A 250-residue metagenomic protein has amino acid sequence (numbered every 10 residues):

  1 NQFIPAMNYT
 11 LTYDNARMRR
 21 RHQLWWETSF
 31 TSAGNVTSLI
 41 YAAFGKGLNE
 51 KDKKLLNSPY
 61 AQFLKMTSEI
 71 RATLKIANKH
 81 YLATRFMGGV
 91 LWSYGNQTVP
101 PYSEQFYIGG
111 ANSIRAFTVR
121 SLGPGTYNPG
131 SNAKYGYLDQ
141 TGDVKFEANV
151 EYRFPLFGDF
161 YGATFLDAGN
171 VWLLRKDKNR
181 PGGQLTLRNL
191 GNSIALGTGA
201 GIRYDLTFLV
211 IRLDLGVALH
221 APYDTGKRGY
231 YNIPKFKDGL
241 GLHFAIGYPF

Functional and structural regions predicted by a protein language model:
N1-F154, T164-R188: C-terminal outer-membrane beta-barrel translocator/porin domains of Gram-negative envelope proteins and their
R21-Q23, A77-Y81, F157-D159, L206-V210 (+1 more regions): Strand-connecting loop/turn motifs
F146-F154, G162-T164, A168, A195-L206 (+1 more regions): Conserved C-terminal beta-signal and adjacent last beta-strands/turns of outer-membrane beta-barrel proteins
G162-F165, V210-G216: Conserved active-site loop/cleft motifs that coordinate metal ions or position small ligands
K178-L206: Strand-loop-strand
Y204-F208, P234-F250: Outer-membrane beta-barrel "beta-signal"
V217-A221: A short, acidic, flexible beta-alpha connecting loop/helix-capping segment that sits on the rim of active
D224-G229, I233-F236: Outer-membrane beta-barrel translocator/channel fold
